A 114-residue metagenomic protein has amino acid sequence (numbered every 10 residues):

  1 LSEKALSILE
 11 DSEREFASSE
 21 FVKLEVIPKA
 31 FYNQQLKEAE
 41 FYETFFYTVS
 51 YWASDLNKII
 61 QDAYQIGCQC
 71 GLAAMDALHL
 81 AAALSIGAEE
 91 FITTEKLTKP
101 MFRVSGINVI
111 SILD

Functional and structural regions predicted by a protein language model:
L1-S18, A30-F41, I110-D114: Short, well-structured N-terminal submotif of metal-dependent ribonuclease cores
S18, S54, A74-A77, T93: Short beta-strand scaffold positions
V22, I59, H79, L97-T98: Alpha-helix capping/helix-boundary segments
L36-A39, T48-S54: Helix-adjacent hinge/juxtasegments
T44: An acidic/histidine-cluster motif and surrounding catalytic segment that typifies divalent-metal-assisted enzyme active
T48, W52, Q69, L80-D114: Acidic, PIN/NYN-like endoribonuclease modules and their adjacent C-terminal/linker elements
